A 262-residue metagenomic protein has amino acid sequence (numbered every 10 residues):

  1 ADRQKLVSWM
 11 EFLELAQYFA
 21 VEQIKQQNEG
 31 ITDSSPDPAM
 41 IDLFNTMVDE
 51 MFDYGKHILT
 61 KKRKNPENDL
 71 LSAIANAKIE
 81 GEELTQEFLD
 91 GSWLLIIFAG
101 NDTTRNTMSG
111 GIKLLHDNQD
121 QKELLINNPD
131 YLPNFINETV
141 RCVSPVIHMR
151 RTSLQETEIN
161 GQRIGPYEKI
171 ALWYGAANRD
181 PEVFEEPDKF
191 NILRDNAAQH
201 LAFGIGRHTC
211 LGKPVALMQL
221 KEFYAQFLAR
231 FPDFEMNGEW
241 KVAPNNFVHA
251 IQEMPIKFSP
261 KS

Functional and structural regions predicted by a protein language model:
A1-S262: Cytochrome P450
